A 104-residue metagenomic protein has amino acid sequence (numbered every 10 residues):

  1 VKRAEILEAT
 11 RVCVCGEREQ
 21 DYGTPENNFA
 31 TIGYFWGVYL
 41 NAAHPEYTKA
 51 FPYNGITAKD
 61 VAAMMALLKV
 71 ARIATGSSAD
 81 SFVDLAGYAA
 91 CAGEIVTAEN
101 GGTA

Functional and structural regions predicted by a protein language model:
V1-A104: Intrinsically disordered, low-complexity regulatory regions that flank transcription factor DNA-binding cores
